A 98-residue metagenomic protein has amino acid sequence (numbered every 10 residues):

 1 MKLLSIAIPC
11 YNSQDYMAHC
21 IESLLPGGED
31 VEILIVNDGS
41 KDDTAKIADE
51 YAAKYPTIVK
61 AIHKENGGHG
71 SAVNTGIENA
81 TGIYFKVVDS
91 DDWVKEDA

Functional and structural regions predicted by a protein language model:
M1-A98: Nucleotide-sugar donor-binding/catalytic module of glycosyltransferases that assemble extracellular/cell-envelope
